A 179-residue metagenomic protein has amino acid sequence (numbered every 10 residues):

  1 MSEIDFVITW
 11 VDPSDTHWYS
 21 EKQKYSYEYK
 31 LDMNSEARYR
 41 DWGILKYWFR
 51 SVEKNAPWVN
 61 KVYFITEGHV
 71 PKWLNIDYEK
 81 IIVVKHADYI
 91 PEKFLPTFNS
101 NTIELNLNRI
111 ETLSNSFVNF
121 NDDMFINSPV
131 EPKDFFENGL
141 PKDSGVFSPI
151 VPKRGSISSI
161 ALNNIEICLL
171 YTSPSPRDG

Functional and structural regions predicted by a protein language model:
M1-D88: N-terminal anchoring/stem segment of glycosyltransferases
W73, Y78-R109: Active-site-proximal specificity loops/subdomain of glycosyltransferases
N99, N119, P132: Active-site "lid/cap" and pocket-lining segments within catalytic core domains
E111-S114: Glycine-rich phosphate-binding loop signature in dinucleotide/nucleotide-binding domains
S116-F125: Short beta-strand-to-loop acidic/aromatic patch adjacent to the donor-nucleotide binding site
V130-R154: Conserved donor-nucleotide/metal-binding helix-loop-beta segment in metal-dependent transferases, i.e., the alpha-helix
K153-I157, A161-L169: Post-HExxH zinc-binding segment in Zn-dependent metallohydrolases
Y171-G179: Single conserved hydrophobic/aromatic residue that forms the stacking wall/gate of nucleotide- or nucleobase-binding
